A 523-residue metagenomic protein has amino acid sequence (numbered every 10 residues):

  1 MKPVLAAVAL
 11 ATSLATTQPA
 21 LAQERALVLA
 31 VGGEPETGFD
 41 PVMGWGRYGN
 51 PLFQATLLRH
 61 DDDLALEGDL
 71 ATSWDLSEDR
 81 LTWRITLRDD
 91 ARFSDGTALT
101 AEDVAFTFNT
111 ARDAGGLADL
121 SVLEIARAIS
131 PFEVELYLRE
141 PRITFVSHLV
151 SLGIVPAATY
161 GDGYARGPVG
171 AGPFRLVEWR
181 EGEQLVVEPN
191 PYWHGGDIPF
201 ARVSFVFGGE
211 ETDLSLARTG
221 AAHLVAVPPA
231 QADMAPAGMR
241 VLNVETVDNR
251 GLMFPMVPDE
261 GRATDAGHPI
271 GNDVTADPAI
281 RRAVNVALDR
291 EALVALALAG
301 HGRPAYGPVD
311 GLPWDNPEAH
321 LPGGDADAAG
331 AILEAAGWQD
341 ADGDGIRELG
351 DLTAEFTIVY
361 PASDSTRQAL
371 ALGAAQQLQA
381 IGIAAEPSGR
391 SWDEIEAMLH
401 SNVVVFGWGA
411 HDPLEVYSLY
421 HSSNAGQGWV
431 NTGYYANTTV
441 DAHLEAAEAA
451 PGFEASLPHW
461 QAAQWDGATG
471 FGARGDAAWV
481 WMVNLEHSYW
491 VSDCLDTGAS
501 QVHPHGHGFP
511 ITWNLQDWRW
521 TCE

Functional and structural regions predicted by a protein language model:
V28-E78, N109, V169: N-terminal lobe/hinge region of extracytoplasmic solute-binding protein
G32-Y48, L70-T72, T97, F145-L152 (+4 more regions): A structural "hinge/loop" feature
A65, S147-R202, E211-T212, T219 (+2 more regions): Gly/Pro-rich hinge or "lid" segments in bacterial periplasmic/extracellular proteins
S73-G116, E135, L216, D273-A276: Aromatic- and charge-enriched surface segment that lines or borders ligand/interaction sites
D79, T86, G116-T159, E178: Surface-exposed binding/hinge segments that line and control ligand-binding clefts or catalytic entry sites
R180-Q184, P189, N249, N285-L321 (+3 more regions): Detector for C-terminal structural segments
N190-A235, T246, A384-E386: Ligand-site clamp/hinge motif
Q339-A410, H487: Ligand/substrate-recognition segments at binding pockets and active sites
